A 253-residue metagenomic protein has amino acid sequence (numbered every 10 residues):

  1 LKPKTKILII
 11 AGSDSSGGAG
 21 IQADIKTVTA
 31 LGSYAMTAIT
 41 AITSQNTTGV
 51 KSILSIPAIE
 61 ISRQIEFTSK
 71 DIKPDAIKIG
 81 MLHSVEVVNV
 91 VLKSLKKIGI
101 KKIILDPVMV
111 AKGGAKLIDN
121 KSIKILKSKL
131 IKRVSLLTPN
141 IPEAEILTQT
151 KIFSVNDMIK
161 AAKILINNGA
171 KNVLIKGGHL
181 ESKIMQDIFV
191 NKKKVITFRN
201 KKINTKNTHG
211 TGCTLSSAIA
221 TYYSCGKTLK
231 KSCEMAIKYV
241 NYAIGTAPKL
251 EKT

Functional and structural regions predicted by a protein language model:
K2-I9, A23, T27-K112: Conserved N-terminal subdomain of the carbohydrate kinase-like
K4, S55, K230-T253: Charged C-terminal helix
I10-S16, V195-H209: Short pre-catalytic strand/loop immediately N-terminal to key active-site residues, enriched for Gly-Thr
S13, I79-G80, A115, T208: Glycine- and other small-residue-rich loops at beta-strand/loop junctions that grip anionic moieties
Q22-T27, I146, T205-L229: Short, small-residue alpha-helix embedded
L31-M36, V195-I196, Y222-A236: Phosphate-handling active-site elements
G49-I56, A115-N120, Q149-F153, N204: Short glycine-enriched, charge-decorated loop/helix-capping segments at active-site entrances that position
N120-K194: Conserved phosphate/ATP/ADP-binding segment of small-molecule kinases
